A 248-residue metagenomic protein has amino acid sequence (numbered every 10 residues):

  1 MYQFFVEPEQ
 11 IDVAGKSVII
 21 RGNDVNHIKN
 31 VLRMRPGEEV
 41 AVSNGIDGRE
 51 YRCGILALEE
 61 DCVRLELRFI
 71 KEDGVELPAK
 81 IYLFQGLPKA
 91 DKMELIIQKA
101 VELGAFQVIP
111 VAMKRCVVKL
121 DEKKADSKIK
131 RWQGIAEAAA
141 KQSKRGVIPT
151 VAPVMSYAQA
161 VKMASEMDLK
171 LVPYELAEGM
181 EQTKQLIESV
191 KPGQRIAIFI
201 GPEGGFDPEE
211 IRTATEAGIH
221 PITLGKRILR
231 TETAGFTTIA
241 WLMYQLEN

Functional and structural regions predicted by a protein language model:
M1-E72: N-terminal positively charged helical leader segments and presequences
V40, E66, V75-F84, V190-P192: Mobile, glycine- and charge-enriched loop segments and immediately flanking short secondary-structure elements within
L65, I148-A152, P221: Generic structural signal for residues in well-ordered beta-strands
G74-L171: RNA substrate-binding interface of SAM-dependent RNA methyltransferases
A125-I129, S189, A240-W241: Short, hinge-like loop/turn segments at secondary-structure boundaries
M167-G205, E209-I211, I219-T223: Active-site/ligand-binding-proximal alpha/beta "capping" segment
P208-N248: Structured adenosyl-cofactor binding patch, chiefly the S-adenosyl-L-methionine
